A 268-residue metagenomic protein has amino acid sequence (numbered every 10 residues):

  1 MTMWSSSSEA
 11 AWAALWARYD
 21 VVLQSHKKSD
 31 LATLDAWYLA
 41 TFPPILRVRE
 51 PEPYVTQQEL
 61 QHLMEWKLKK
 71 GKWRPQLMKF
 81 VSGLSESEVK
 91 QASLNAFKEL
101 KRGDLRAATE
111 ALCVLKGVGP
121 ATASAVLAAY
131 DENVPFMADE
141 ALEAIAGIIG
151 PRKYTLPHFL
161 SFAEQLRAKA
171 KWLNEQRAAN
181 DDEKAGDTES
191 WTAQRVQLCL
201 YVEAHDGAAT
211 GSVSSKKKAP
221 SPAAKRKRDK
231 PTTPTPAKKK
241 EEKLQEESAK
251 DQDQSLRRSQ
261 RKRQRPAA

Functional and structural regions predicted by a protein language model:
M1-P44, V134-A268: C-terminal accessory module of base-excision DNA glycosylases/AP lyases that mediates lesion recognition and DNA
A36-Q76: Small-residue-rich anion-binding loops in enzyme active sites
V48-E59, G117, D182-Q194: Structural motif
V55-E59, V89-A92, D104-A108, V118 (+5 more regions): Alpha-helical interaction elements in eukaryotic regulators
L63-K67, V126, V196-L200: Short alpha-helical scaffolding segments that buttress acidic/His motifs in well-ordered protein cores
K67-K72, Y130-V134, A204-H205: Short alpha-helix boundary/capping elements
W73-V118: Helix-hairpin-helix/helix-loop-helix acidic hairpins
A107-I148: Catalytic DNA-binding helix-loop module of base-excision-repair DNA glycosylases/AP lyases
